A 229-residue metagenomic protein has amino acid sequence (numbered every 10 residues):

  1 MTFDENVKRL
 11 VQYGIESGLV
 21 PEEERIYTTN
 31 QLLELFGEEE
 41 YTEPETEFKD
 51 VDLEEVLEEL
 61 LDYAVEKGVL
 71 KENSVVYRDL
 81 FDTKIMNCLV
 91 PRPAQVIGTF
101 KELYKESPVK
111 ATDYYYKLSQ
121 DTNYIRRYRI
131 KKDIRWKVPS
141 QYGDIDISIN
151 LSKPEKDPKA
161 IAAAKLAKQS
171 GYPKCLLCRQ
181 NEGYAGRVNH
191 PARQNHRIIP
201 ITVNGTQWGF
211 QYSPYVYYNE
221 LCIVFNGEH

Functional and structural regions predicted by a protein language model:
M1-H229: Active-site microenvironments that recognize anionic phosphate/pyrophosphate groups
